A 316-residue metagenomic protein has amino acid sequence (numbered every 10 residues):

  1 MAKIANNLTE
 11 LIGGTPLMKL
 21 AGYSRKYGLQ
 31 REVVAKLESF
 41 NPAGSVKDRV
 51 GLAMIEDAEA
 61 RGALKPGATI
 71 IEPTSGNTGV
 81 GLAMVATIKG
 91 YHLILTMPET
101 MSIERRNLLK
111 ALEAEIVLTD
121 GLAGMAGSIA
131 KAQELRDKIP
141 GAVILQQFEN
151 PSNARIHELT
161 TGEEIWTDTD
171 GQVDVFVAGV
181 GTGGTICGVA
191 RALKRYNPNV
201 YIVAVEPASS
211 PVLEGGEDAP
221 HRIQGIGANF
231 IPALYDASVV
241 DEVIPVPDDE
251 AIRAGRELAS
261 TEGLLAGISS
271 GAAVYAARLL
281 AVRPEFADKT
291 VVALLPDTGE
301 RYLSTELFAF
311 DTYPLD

Functional and structural regions predicted by a protein language model:
M1-D316: PLP-dependent amino-acid enzyme catalytic core
